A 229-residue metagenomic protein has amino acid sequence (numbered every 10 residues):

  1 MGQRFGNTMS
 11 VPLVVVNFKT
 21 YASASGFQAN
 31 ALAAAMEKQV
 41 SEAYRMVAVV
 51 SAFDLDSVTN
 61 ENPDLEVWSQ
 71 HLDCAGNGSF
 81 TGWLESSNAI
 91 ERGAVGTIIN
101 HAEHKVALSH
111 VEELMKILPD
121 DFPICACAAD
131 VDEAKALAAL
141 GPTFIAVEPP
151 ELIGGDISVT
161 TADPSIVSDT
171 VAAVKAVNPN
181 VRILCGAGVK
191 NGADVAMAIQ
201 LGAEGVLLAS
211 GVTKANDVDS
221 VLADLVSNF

Functional and structural regions predicted by a protein language model:
G2-L84, A134-P142: Conserved N-terminal beta1-alpha1 strand-loop-helix module at the mouth
V14-F18, M46-V50, V67-Q70, T97-I99 (+4 more regions): Hydrophobic faces of well-ordered beta-strands that scaffold small-molecule active sites in alpha/beta enzyme cores
K19, S51, A89, E148 (+3 more regions): Conserved, mostly hydrophobic/aromatic
S25-A31, A52-E61, N77-S87, H101-I117 (+5 more regions): Active-site-adjacent beta->alpha loops and helix N-cap segments on the catalytic face of soluble alpha/beta enzymes
K38-A43, G93, A173-V181: A structural motif corresponding to the C-terminal end of an alpha-helix and its immediate exit/capping segment
Q70-C74, G78-F80, C127-D132, L184-A193: Glycine-rich beta-to-alpha transition loops that act as phosphate-gripper elements at the mouths of alpha/beta enzyme
V95-A107, F144-I157, L201-V221: Glycine-rich phosphate-binding active-site loops on the catalytic face of alpha/beta enzymes
A129-G141, G188-E204: Catalytic cores of alpha/beta
